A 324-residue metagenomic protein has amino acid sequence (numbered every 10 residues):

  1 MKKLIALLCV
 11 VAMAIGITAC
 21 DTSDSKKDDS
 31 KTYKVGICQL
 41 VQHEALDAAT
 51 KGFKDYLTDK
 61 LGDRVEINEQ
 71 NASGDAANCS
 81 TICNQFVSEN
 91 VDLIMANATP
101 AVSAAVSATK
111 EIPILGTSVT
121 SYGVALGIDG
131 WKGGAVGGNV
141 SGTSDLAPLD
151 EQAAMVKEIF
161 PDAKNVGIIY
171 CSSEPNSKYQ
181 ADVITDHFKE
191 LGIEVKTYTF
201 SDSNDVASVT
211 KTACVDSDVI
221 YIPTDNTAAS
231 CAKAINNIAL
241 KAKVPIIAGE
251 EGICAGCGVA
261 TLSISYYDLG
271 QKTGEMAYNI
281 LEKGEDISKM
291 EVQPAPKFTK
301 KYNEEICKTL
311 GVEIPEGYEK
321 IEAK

Functional and structural regions predicted by a protein language model:
I17-S30: Bacterial lipoprotein signal-peptidase II cleavage site
T32-K54, K60-G62, N68-C79, S173-S177 (+2 more regions): Extracytoplasmic "Venus flytrap"
V35-I37, F53, S141-F188, D286 (+1 more regions): An alpha-beta-alpha
N68-G130, D225-G249: Beta-alpha junction/loop-to-helix N-cap segments that form part of ligand/metal-binding clefts
Y122-K164, I264-E285: Hydrophobic alpha-helical segments within soluble ligand-binding/sensing domains
P175-V244, E250: Pocket-lining segment of extracytoplasmic ligand-binding domains
I253-E305: Flexible loop/turn connectors
